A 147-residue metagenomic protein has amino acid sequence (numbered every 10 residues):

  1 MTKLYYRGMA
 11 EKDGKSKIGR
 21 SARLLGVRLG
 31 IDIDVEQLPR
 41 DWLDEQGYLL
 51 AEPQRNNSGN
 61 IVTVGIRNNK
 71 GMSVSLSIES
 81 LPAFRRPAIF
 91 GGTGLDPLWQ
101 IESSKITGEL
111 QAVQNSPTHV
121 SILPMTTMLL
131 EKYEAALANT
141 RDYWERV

Functional and structural regions predicted by a protein language model:
M1-V147: NAD-dependent ADP-ribosyltransferases
